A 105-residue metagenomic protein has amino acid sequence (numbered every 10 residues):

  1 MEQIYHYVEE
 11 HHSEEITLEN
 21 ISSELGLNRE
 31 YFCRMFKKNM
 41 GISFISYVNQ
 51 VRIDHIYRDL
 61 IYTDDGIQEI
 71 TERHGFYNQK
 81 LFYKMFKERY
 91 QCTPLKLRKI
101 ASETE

Functional and structural regions predicted by a protein language model:
Y5-E10, E15-E19, K38-K84, K99-E105: Terminal helix-turn-helix DNA-binding modules in bacterial transcription factors
S22-L27: Helix-turn-helix
R29-E30, R34, N78-K80: The DNA-contacting recognition helix of HTH DNA-binding domains and analogous helical DNA-recognition elements
E88-C92, R98-I100: Non-catalytic C-terminal interaction regions
